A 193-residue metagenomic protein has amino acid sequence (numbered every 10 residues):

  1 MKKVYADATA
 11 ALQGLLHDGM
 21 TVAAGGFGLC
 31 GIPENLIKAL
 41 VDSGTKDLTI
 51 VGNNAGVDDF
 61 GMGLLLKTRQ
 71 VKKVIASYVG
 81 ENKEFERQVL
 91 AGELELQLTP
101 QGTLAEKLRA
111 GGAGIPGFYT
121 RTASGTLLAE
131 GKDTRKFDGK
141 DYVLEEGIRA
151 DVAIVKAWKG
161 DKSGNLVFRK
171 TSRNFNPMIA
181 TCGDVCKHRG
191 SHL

Functional and structural regions predicted by a protein language model:
M1-L193: Conserved alpha/beta enzyme-core scaffold
